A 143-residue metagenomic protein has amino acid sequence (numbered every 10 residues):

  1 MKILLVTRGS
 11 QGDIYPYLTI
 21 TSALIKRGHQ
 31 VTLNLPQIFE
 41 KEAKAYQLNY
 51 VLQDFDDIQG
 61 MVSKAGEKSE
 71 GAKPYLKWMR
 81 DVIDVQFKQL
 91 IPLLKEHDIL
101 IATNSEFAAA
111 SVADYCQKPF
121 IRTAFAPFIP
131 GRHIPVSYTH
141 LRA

Functional and structural regions predicted by a protein language model:
M1-V51: N-terminal subdomain of nucleotide-sugar transferases
L33-W78: Conserved nucleotide-sugar phosphate-binding/catalytic loop shared by glycosyltransferases and other
N34, Q53, T103, T123-A126: Generic beta-sheet signal
F39, E106, F125-I129: Glycine-rich beta-alpha junction loops
G60-K64, P130-S137: Short, charged, surface-exposed secondary-structure boundary motifs
K64-A109, D114: Conserved nucleotide-sugar donor-binding subdomain of glycosyltransferases
C116-P135: Active-site proximal beta-strand in glycosyltransferases
T139-A143: Conserved small/polar residues in nucleotide/adenosyl-binding loops
